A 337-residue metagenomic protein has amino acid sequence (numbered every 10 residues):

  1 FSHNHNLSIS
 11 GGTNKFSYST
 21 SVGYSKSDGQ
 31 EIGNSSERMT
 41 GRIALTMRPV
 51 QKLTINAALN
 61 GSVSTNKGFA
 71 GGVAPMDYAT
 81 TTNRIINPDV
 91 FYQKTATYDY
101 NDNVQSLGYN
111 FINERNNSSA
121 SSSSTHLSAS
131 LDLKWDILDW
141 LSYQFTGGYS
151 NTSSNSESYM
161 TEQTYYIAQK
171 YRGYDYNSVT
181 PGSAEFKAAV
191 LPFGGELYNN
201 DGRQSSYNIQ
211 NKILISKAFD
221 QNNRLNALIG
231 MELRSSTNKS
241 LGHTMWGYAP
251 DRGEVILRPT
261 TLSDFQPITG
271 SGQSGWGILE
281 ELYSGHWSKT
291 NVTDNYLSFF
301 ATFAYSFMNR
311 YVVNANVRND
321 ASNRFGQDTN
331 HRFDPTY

Functional and structural regions predicted by a protein language model:
F1, G29-N34, T40-S128, Q144-T146 (+2 more regions): Surface-exposed loop/interface segments of Gram-negative outer-membrane beta-barrel transport/assembly proteins
F1-S8, V22-E31: Short strand-turn segments of transmembrane beta-barrel domains in outer membranes, especially the first one or two
L7-T13, G41-M47, A129-W135, N211-K217 (+2 more regions): Residues on the lipid-exposed face of transmembrane beta-strands in outer-membrane beta-barrel proteins
K15-Y18, K52-I55, W140-Y143, N223 (+1 more regions): Repeated loop/turn-to-beta-strand initiation elements of outer-membrane beta-barrel proteins
V22-D28, N314-S322: Transmembrane beta-strand segments that form the barrel wall of outer-membrane beta-barrel proteins
G41-I43, F145, L297-F303, F307 (+2 more regions): Extended, hydrophobic alpha-helical segments in both membrane/secreted and soluble proteins
Q327-R332: Short glycine/threonine-rich loop-to-helix capping motif typified by GTGT followed within a few residues by an Asp-Pro
